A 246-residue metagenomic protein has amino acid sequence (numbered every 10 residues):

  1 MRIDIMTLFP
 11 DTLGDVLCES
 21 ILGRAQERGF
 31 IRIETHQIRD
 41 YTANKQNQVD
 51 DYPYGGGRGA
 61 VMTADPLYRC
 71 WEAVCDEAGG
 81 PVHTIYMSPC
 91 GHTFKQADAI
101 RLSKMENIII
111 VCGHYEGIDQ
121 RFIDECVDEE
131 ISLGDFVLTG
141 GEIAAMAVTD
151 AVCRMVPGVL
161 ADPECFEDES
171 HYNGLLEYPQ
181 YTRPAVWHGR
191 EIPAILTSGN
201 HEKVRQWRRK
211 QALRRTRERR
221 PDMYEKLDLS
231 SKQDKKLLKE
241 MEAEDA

Functional and structural regions predicted by a protein language model:
M1-V74, E202-E225: N-terminal nucleotide/polyanion-binding subdomain common to many enzyme families
D4-M6, E34-H36, H83-I85, I108-I109 (+1 more regions): Hydrophobic/aromatic beta-strand patches that form the interior of the parallel beta-sheet core in alpha/beta enzyme
S20-R24, I100-K104, C126: Short, solvent-exposed amphipathic alpha-helical segments in soluble enzyme and RNA/protein-processing domains
I38-Y41, H114-I118: Short glycine-enriched loops at secondary-structure junctions
T63-H114, Q120, P157: S-adenosyl-L-methionine/SAH cofactor-binding core of RNA-modifying enzymes
F122-E169: Structured adenosyl-cofactor binding patch, chiefly the S-adenosyl-L-methionine
I143, M155-I195: Internal, active-site/partner-interface "lid" segment
P184-A246: SAM-dependent methyltransferases
